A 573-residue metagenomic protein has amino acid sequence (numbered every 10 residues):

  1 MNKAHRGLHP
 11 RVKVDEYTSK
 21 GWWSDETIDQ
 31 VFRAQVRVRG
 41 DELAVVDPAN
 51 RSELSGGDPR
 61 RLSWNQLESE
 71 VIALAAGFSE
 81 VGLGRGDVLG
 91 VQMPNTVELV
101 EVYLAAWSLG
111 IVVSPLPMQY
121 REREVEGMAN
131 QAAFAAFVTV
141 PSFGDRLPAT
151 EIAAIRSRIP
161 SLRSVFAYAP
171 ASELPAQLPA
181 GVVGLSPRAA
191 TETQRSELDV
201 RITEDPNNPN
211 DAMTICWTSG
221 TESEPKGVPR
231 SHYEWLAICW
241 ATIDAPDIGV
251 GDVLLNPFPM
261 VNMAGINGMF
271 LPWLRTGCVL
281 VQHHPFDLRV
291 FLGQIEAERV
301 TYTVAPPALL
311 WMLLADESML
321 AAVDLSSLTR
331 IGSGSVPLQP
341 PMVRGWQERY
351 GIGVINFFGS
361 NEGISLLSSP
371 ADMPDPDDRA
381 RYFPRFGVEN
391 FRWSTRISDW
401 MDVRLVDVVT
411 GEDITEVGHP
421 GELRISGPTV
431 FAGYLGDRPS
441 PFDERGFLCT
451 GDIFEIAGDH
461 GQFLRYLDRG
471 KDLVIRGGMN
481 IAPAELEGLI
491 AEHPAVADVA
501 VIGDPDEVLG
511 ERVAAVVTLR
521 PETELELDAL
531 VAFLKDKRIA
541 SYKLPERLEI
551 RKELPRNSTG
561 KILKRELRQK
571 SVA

Functional and structural regions predicted by a protein language model:
M1-L62, Q66-V81, A171-E173, A532: N-lobe entry segment of adenylate-forming
S24, A44-T96, V100-L104, R121-E126 (+4 more regions): Conserved AMP-binding/adenylate-forming core of the ANL superfamily
D25, G40-L43, F166-A167, S172 (+4 more regions): Conserved pre-ATP/AMP-binding loop-to-beta segment of ANL
I111-R188, P521-T523: Structural core segment of the AMP-binding/adenylate-forming
Y120-N130, F137-T139, T303, G427 (+4 more regions): AMP-binding/adenylate-forming catalytic core of the ANL superfamily
T139-A153, F258, H284-D287, V300-G345 (+3 more regions): Adenylate-forming
L236-V253, V261-Y302, D316-E317: Conserved AMP-binding/adenylation subdomain of ANL enzymes
I331, L338, M342-F357, N361-F463 (+2 more regions): Conserved AMP-binding/adenylate-forming
